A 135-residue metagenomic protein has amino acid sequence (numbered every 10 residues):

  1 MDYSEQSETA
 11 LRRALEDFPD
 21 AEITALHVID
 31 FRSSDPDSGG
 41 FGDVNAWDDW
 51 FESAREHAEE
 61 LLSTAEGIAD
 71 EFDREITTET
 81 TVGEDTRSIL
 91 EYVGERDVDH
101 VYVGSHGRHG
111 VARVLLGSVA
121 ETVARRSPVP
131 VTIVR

Functional and structural regions predicted by a protein language model:
M1-F41: Small/aliphatic-rich secondary-structure junction motif
Y3-Q6, V82-T86, R108: Short beta->alpha connector loops
T24, T77, T132: Conserved beta-strand positions in the Rossmann-like core of class I SAM-dependent methyltransferases
F41-A46, E75: Short amphipathic alpha-helical interaction elements located at domain edges and within/adjacent to intrinsically
N45-E60: A short acidic, glycine-rich active-site loop that binds or catalyzes chemistry on phosphate/adenosine moieties
E60-E66: Short alpha-helix
G67-V101, R126: Structural beta-alpha unit
E95-R135: Gly/Ser-rich helix-loop-strand patches that form or flank binding pockets for ribonucleotide-derived cofactors
